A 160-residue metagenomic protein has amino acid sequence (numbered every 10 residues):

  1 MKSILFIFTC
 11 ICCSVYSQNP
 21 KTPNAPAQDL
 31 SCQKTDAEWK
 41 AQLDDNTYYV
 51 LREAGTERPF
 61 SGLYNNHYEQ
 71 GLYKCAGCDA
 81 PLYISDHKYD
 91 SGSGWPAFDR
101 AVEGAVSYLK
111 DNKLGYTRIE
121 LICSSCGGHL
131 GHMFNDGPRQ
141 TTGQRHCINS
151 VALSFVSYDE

Functional and structural regions predicted by a protein language model:
M1-T22: Bacterial Sec-dependent N-terminal signal peptides
K2-L5, A27, K40: Generic N-terminal initiation segments characterized by hydrophobic and/or small/turn-forming residues
Y16-A37: Sec-dependent signal peptide cleavage junction
L30-S31, K40-K74, A80-E160: A short Gly-Trp-Pro
